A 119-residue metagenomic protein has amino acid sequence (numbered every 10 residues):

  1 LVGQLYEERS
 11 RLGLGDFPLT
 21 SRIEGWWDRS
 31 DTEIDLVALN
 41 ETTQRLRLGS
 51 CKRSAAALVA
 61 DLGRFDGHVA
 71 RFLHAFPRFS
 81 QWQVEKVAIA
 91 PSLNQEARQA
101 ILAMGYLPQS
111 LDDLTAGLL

Functional and structural regions predicted by a protein language model:
L1-L119: A cross-kingdom feature that marks ATP-driven nucleic-acid transaction machinery
